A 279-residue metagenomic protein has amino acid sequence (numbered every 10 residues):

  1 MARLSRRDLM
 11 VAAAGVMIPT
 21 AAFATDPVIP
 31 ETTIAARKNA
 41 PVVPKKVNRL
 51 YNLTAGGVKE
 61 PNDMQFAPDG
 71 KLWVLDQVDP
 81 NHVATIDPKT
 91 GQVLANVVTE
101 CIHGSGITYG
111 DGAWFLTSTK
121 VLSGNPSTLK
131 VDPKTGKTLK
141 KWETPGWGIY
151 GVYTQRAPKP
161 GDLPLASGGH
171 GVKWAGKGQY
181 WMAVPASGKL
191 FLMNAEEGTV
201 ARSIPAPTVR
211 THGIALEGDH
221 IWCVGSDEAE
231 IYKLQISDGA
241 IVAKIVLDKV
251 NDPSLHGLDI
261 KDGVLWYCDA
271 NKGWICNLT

Functional and structural regions predicted by a protein language model:
M1-V16: N-terminal secretory signal peptides and thylakoid transit peptides that target proteins across membranes
I34-G57: A short helix->beta-strand "capping" segment at the edge of beta-propeller domains
N48-A55, Q92-V97, T138-W142, T154-D162 (+2 more regions): A short beta-strand motif characteristic of beta-propeller blades
G56-A67, E100-D111, S118, G146-A175 (+2 more regions): Beta-rich, blade/repeat-based domains predominating in secreted/periplasmic proteins but also intracellular
G57, V74-D79, L116-G124, P164-L165 (+3 more regions): Conserved beta-strand positions in repeat-built beta-propeller and related beta-rich domains
H82, S123-T128, E230-Y232, W274-N277: Structural motif
D87-T90, D132-T135, N194-G198, Q235-G239 (+1 more regions): Short loop/turn segments that connect beta-strands within beta-propeller blades
H256-T279: Blade-level signature of beta-propeller repeat domains, shared across WD40, Kelch, NHL, RCC1 and BNR/Asp-box propellers
